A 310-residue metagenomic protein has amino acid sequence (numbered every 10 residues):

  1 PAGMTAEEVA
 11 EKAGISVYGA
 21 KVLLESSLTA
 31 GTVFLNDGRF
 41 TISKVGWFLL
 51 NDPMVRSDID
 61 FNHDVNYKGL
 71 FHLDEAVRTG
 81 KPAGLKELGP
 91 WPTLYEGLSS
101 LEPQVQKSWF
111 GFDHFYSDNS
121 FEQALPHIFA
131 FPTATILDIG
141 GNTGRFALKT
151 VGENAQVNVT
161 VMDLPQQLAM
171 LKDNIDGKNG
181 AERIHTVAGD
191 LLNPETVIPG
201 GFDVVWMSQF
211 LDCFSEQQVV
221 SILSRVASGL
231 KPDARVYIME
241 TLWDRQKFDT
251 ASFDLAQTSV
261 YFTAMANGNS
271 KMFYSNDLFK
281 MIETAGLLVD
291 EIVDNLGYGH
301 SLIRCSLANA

Functional and structural regions predicted by a protein language model:
P1-T29, F34-L35, A130, L137-A310: Alpha-helical subdomain
K12, Y18-A134: Conserved Class I S-adenosyl-L-methionine-dependent methyltransferase catalytic core
